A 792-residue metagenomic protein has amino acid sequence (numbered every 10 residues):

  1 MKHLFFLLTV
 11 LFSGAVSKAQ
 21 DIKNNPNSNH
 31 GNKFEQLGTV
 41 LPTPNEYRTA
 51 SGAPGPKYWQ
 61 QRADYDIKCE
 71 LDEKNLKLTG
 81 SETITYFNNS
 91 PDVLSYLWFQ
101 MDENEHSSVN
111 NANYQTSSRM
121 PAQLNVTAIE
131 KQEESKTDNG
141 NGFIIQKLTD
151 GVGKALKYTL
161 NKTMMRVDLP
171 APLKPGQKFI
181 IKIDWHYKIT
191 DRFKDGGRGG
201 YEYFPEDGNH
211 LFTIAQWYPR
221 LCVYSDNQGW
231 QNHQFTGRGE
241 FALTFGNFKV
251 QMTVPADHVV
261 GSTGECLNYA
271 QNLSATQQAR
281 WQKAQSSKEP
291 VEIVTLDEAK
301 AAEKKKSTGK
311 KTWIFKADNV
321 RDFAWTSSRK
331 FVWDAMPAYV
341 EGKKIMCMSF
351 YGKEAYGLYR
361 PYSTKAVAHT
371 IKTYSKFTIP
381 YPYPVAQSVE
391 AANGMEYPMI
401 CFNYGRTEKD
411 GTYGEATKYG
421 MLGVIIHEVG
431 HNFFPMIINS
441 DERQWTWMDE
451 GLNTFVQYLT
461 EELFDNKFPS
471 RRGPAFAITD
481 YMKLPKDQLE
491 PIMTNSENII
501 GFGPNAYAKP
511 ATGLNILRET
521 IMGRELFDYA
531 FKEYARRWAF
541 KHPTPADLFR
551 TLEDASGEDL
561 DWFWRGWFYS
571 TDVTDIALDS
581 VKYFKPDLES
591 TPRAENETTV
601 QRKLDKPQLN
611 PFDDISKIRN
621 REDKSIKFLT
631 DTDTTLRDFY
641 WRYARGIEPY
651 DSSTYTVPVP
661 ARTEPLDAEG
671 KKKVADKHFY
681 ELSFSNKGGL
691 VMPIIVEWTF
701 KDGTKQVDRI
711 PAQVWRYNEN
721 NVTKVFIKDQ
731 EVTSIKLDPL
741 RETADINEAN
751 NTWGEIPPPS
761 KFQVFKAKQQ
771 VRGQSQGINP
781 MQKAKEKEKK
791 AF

Functional and structural regions predicted by a protein language model:
K18-A19, P26-A50, A63, F315 (+1 more regions): Hydrophobic alpha-helical and helix-loop surface patches within well-folded domains that function as non-catalytic
D21-S28, K77, F87, V93-L94 (+6 more regions): A surface-exposed beta-strand-loop module
N24-Q100: Early extracytoplasmic/domain-onset interaction patches
K74, A539-F792: Beta/coil-rich, acidic/histidine-enriched accessory regions frequently appended to metallopeptidases
E82-I84, N88, M101-E103, Q177-D191 (+3 more regions): Short, hydrophobic/aromatic-enriched beta-strand segments in well-ordered soluble domains
W98-G153, T253, D257-H258, T699-I710 (+1 more regions): Solvent-exposed beta-hairpin/edge-strand motifs
V109-L124, H186-F248, Y269, R741-F792: Glycine/proline-rich low-complexity spacer/linker segments in large multi-domain proteins
Q216-W230, T236-I426, F455: Hydrophobic helix-coil surface modules that form long, contiguous segments used for peptide/substrate interaction
